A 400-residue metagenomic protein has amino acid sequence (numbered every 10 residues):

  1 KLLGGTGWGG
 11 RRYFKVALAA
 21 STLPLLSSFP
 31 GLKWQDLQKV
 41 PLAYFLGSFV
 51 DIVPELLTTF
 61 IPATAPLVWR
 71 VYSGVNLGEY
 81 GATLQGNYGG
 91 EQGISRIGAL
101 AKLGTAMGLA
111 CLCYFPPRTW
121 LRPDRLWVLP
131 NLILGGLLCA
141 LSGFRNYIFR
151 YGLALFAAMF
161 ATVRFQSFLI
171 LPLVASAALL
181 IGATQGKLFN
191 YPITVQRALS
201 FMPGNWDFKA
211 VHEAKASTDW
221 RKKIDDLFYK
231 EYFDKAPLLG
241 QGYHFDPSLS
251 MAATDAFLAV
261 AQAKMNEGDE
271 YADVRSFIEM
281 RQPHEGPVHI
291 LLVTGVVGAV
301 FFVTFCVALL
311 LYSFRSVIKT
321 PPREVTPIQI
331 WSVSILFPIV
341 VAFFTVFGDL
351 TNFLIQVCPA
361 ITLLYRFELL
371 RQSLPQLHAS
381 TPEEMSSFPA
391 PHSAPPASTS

Functional and structural regions predicted by a protein language model:
K1-W8, S28-F45, L67-W69, C113-L129 (+3 more regions): Transmembrane signal-anchor hairpin modules in multi-pass inner-membrane enzymes, especially those that act on
V16-L25, Q38-A82, G86-T162, A360 (+1 more regions): Alpha-helical transmembrane segments of multi-pass inner-membrane proteins
T59-P66, S142, M159-A214, K230-K235 (+3 more regions): A membrane-periplasm/extracellular boundary helix in multi-pass inner-membrane enzymes that assemble envelope glycans
G90-K102, Q282-C306: Membrane-interface anchor segments at the N-terminal boundary of transmembrane helices in multi-pass membrane enzymes
T105-W120, V297-T320: Hydrophobic, aromatic-rich transmembrane alpha-helices and their immediate juxtamembrane boundary segments
L126-G135, R281-E285, H289-V293, F305-C306 (+1 more regions): Loop-to-helix entry and N-terminal half of a specific, functionally important transmembrane alpha helix in multi-pass
G152-F156, F168, F302-Y312, I328-H392: Transmembrane alpha-helices of multi-pass inner-membrane enzymes
V211-D226, K230, D234-T294, S316-K319: Long extracytoplasmic/lumenal interhelical loops at the membrane interface of multi-pass membrane proteins
